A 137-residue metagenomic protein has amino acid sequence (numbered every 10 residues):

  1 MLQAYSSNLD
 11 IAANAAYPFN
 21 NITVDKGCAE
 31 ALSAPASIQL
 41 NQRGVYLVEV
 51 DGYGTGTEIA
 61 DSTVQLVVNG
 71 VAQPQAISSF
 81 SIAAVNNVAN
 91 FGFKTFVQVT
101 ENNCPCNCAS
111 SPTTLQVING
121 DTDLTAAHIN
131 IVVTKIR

Functional and structural regions predicted by a protein language model:
M1-R137: Extracellular jelly-roll beta-sandwich "head" domains, especially the C-terminal globular C1q domain
